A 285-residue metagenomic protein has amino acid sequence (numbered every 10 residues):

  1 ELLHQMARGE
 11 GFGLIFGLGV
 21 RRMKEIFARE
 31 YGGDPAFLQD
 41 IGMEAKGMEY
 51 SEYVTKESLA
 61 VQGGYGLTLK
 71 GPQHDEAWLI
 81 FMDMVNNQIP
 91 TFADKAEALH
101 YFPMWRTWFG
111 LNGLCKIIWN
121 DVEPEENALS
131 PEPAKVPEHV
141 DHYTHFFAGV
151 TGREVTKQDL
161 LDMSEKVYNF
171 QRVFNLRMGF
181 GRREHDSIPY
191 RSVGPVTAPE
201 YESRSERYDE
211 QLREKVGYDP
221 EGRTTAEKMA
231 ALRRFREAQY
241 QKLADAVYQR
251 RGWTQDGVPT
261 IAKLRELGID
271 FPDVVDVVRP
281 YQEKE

Functional and structural regions predicted by a protein language model:
E1-E285: Extended C-terminal regions of large enzymes
